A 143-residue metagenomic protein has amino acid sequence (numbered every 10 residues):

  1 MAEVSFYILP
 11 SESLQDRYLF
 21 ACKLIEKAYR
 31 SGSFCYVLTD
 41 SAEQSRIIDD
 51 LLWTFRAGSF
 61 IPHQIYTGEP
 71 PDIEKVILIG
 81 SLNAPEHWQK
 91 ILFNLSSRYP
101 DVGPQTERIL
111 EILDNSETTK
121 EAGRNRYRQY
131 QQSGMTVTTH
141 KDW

Functional and structural regions predicted by a protein language model:
M1-Q44: Long, hydrophobic N-terminal alpha-helical segment
S31-F34, R46-L52, R56-A57, S133-T136: Terminal and domain-boundary regions
V37, I77-G80, K90-L95: Short, hydrophobic beta-strand segments that form beta-sheet elements in well-ordered domains
T39-A42, N94-S97, D114-N115: Structural motif
E43-I47, T119: Short, charged/polar "capping" segments at the starts of alpha-helices and the immediately preceding loops
I48-E86: Helix-adjacent hinge/juxtasegments
P85-Q105: SF2 helicase motor core recognition
E107-W143: Glycine-rich, aromatic-bearing surface loops/beta-hairpins
